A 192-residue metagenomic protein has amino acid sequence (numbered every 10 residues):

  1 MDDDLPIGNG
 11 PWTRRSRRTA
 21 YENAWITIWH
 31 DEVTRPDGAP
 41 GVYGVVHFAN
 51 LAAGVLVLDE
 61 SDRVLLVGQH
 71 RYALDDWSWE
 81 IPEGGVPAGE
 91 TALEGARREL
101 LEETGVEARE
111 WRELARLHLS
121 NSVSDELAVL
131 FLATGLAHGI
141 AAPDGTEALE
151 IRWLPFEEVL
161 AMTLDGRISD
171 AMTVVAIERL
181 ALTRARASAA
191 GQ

Functional and structural regions predicted by a protein language model:
M1-E22: Extreme N-terminal tail/first-helix region
R14, I28, V42-Y43, V67 (+3 more regions): Hydrophobic residues on conserved beta-strands that form the core of alpha/beta folds
R15-G54, E60: Acidic, metal-coordinating catalytic segment for phosphate/diphosphate chemistry, firing primarily on the Nudix
N23, A73, N121-V123: Short glycine/serine/proline-enriched coil/turn segments at secondary-structure junctions
T34-R35, Y72, A137-H138: Active-site/binding-pocket entry motifs
G41-V42, A49-G54, D59, G85-V175: Unchanged
F48-D76, E80-E83: A glycine-rich, hydrophobic loop/mini-helix early in the fold
V174-A190: Short, amphipathic C-terminal "tail helix"
